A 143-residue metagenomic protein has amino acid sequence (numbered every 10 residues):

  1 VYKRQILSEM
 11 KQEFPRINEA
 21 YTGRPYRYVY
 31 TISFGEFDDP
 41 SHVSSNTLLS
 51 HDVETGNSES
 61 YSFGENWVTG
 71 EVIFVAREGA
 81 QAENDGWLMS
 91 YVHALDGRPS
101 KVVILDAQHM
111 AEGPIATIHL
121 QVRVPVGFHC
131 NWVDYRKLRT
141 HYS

Functional and structural regions predicted by a protein language model:
V1-Y2: Short, small-residue-biased leader/transition segments that mark boundaries at the very start of proteins
I6-K11, Y61-W67, I118-R123: Surface loop/turn motifs at the tips and blade-to-blade linkers of beta-strand repeat domains
E9-Y26, E71-N84, V126-S143: Structural signature of eukaryotic scaffold interfaces centered on beta-propeller domains
E13-E36, V43-T47: Functionally critical, mid-to-C-terminal surface segments that flank or help form catalytic/ligand
Y26-D39, E83-L95, K137-S143: Short beta-strand elements that form the blades of beta-propeller/WD-repeat-like and other beta-sheet-rich scaffold
V29, W87-V92, K101-L105, P114-H119 (+2 more regions): Conserved active-site loop/cleft motifs that coordinate metal ions or position small ligands
P40-V92: Generic long, charged, amphipathic alpha-helical segments
S44-G56, P99-H119: Beta-propeller blade signature
